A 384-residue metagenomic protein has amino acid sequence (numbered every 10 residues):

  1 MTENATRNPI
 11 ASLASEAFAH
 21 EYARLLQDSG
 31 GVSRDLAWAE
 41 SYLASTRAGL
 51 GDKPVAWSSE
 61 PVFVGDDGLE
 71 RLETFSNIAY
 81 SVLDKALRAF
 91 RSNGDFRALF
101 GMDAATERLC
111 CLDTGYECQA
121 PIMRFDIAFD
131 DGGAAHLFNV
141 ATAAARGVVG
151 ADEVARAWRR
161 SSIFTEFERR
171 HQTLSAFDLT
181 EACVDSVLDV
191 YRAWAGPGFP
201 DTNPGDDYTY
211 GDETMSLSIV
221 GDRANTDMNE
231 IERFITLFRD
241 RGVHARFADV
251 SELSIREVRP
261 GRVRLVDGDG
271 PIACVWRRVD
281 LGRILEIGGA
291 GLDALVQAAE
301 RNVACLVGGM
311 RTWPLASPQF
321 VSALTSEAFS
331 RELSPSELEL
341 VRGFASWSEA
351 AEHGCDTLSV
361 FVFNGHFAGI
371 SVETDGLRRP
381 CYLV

Functional and structural regions predicted by a protein language model:
M1-V384: Preference for protein termini
